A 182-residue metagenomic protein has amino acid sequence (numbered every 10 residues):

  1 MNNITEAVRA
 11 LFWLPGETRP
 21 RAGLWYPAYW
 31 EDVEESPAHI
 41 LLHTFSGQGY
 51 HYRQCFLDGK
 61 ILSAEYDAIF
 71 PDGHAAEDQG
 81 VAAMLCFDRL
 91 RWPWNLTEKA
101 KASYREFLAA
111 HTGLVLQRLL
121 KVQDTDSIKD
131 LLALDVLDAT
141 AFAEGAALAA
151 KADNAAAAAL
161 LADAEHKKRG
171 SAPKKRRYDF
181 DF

Functional and structural regions predicted by a protein language model:
M1-L108, L114-L134: Solvent-exposed loop and capping/linker segments of extracellular ligand-binding repeat ectodomains
I40, H51-C55, K129, A141 (+3 more regions): Generic marker of "main functional regions" within proteins
A64, L114, D126, T140-A143 (+1 more regions): Generic alpha-helical secondary structure signal
T97, Q123-L132, N154-G170, Y178: Ankyrin repeat structural motif
R105-K121, L132, T140-A150, A172-F182: Ankyrin-repeat boundary/"N-cap" motif
